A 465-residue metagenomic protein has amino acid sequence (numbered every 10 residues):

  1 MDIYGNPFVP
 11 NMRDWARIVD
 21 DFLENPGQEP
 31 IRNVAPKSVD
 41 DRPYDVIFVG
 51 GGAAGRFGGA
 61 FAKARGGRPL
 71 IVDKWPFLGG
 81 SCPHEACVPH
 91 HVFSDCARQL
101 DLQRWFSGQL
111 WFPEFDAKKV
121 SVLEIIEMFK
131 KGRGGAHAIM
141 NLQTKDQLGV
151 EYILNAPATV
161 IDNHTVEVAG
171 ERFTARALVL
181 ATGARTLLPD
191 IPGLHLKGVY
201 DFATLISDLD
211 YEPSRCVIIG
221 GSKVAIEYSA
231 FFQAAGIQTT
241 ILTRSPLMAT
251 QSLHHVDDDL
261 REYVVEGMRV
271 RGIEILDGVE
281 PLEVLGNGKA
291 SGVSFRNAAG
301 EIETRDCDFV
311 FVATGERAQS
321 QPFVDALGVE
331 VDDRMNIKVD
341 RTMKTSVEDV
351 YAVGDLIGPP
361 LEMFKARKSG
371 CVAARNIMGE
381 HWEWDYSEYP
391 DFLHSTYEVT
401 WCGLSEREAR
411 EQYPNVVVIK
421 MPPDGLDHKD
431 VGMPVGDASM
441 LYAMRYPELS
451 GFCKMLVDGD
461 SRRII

Functional and structural regions predicted by a protein language model:
D2-Y44, F61-G67, D73-E212, T243-Y263 (+4 more regions): Glycine-rich flavin
P43-I71, V224-A234: N-terminal Rossmann-like FAD-binding beta1-loop-alpha1 element of flavoenzymes
I47-V49, A158, F173-G183, I218-I219 (+3 more regions): Short hydrophobic core segments
G50-A54, P76, I219-S222, D355: Glycine-rich Rossmann-fold phosphate-binding loop(s) that bind the pyrophosphate of adenine dinucleotide cofactors
R68, R215, I237-T240: Residues at the starts of beta-strands that form the adenosine-phosphate
P113-D116, L123, G149-E167, G236-R341 (+3 more regions): A Rossmann-like FAD-binding core segment of flavoenzymes
H195-P213, R305-I377: FAD-site-proximal beta/loop scaffold in flavoenzymes
T400-S461, I465: Structured beta-strand/loop patches that form or line metal/cofactor-binding pockets in enzymes
